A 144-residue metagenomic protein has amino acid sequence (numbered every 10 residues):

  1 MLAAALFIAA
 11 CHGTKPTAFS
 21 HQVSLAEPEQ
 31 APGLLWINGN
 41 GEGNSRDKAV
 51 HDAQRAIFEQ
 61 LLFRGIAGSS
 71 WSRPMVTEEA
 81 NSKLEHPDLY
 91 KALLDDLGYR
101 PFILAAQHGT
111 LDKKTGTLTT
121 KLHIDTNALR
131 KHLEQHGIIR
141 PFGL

Functional and structural regions predicted by a protein language model:
M1-A9: Bacterial N-terminal signal peptides
C11-L144: Domain-level marker for long, solvent-exposed, non-transmembrane regions
